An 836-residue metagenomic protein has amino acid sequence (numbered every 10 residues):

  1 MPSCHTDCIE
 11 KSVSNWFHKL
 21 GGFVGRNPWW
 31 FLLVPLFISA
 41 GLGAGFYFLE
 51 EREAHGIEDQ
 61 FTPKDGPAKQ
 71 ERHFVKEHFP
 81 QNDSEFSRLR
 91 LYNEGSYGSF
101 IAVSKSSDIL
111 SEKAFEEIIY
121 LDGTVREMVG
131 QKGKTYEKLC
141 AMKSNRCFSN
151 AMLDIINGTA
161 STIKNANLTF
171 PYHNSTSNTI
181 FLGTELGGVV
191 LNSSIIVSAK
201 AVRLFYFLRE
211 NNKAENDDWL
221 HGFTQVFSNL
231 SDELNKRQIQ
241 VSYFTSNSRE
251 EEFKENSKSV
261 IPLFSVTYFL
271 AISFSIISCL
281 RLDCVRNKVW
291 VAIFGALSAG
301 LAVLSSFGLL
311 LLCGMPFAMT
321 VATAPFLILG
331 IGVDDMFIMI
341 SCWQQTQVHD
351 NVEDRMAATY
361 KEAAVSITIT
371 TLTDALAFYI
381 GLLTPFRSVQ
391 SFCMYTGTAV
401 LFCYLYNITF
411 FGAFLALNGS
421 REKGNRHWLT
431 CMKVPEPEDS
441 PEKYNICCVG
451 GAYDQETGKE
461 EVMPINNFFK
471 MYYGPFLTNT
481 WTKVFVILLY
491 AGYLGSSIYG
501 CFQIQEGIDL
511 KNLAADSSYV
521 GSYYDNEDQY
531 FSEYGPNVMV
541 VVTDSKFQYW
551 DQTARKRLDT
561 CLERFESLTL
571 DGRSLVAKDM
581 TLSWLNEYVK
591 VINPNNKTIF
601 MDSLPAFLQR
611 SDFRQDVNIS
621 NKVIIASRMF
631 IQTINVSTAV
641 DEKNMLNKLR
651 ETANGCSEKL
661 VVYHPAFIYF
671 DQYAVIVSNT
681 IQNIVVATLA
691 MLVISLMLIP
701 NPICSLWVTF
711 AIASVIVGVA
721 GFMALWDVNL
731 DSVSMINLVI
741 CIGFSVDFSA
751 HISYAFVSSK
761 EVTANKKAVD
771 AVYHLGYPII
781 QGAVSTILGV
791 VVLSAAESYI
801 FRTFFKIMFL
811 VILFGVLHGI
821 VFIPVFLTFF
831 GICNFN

Functional and structural regions predicted by a protein language model:
P2-S3, G21, L33-L36, A40 (+10 more regions): Transmembrane alpha-helices and their membrane-interface boundaries in multi-pass membrane transporters and channels
P2-W290, F294, L405, F411-I681 (+1 more regions): Feature of extramembrane
G21-G25, K76, R249-V266, L297 (+14 more regions): Alpha-helical membrane-interface segments at transmembrane helix boundaries
F37, S257-K288, I293-S305, L372-I380 (+3 more regions): Internal alpha-helical transmembrane segments of multipass membrane proteins, especially hydrophobic lipid-embedded
S265-S278, A296-M394, C403, F410-A416: Hydrophobic alpha-helical bundles that form the membrane domains of multi-pass transporters
R286-M339, I703-S753: Hydrophobic transmembrane alpha-helices and their membrane-interface caps in long multi-pass transport proteins
T346-T384, Y404, T680, E761-E797 (+1 more regions): Pore- and gate-forming transmembrane helices of large, multi-pass membrane proteins
F607-I736, G743-V746, A750-S753, G776-P778 (+1 more regions): Membrane-proximal extracellular juxtamembrane segment immediately upstream of a following transmembrane helix
